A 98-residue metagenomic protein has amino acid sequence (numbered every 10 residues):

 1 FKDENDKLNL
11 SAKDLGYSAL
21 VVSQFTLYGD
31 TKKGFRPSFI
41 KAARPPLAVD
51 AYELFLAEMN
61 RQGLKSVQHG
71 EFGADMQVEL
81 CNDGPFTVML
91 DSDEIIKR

Functional and structural regions predicted by a protein language model:
F1-G16, G29-K41, P46-E58: Compact, glycine-rich, soluble single-domain proteins
E4-A19, Q68-C81: Glycine/charge-rich, flexible interdomain linkers and switch-proximal surface loops that mediate coupling
E4-N5, R61-S66, I96: Short, glycine- and charge-enriched coil/turn segments that flank and shape catalytic ligand pockets
L27-G29, I95: Short, acidic Gly/Pro/Ser/Thr-rich loop/turn segments
R36, S66-H69, R98: Short conserved catalytic/interaction loops centered on acidic-Pro-aromatic/His motifs
V49-E79: Short, conserved loop-to-beta-strand elements that form functional interface hotspots
D83-R98: Short, low-complexity, polybasic intrinsically disordered segments
